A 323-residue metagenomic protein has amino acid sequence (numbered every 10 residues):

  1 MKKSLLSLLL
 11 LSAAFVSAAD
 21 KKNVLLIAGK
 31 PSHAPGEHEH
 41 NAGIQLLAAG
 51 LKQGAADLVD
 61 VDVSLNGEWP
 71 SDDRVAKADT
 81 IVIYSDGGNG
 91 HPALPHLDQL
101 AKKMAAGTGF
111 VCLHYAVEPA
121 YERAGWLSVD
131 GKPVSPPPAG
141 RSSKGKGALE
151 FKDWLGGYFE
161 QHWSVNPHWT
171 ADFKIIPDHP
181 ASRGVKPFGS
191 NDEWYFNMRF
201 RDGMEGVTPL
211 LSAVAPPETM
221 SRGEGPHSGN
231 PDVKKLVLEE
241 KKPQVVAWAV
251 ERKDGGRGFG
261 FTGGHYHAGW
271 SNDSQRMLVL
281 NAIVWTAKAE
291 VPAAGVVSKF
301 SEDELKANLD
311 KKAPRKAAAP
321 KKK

Functional and structural regions predicted by a protein language model:
M1-S4: Positively charged n-region of N-terminal signal peptides that target proteins for export
L9-A18: Hydrophobic h-region of N-terminal signal peptides that target proteins for export in Gram-negative bacteria
A19-K22, A28, L46-A49, P217-T219 (+1 more regions): Extracellular ligand-binding/catalytic regions of CAZymes and related secreted enzymes and adhesion modules
V24-G29, V75-L127, F261: Short alpha-beta junction capping motif
K30-H33, G67-W69, D86-G90, F110 (+4 more regions): Solvent-exposed loop/turn segments at secondary-structure junctions within structured extracellular/periplasmic domains
P31-Q45: Glycine- and acidic-residue-enriched helix-capping/strand-helix junction motifs
A55-P70: A short, well-structured beta->alpha microelement
L113-G225, G295-K322: An acidic, glycine-rich "communication" segment
